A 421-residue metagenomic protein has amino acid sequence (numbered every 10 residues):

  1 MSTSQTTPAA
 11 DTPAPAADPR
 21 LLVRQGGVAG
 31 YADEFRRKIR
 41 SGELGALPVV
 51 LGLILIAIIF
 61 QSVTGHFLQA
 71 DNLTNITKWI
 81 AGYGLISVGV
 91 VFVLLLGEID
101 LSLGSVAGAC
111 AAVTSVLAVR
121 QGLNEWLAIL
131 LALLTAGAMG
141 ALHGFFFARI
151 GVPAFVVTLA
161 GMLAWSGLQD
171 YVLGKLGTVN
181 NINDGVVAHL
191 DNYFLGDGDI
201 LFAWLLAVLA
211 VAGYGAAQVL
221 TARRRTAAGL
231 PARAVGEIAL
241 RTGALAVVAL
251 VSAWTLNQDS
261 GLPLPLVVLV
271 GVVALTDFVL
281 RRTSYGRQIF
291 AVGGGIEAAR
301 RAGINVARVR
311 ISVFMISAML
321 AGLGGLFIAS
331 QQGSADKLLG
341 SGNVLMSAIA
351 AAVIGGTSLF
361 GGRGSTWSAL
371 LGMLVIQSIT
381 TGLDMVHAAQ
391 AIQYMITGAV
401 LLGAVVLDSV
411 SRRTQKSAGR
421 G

Functional and structural regions predicted by a protein language model:
S2-I56, G177, V211-G243, A249-V251 (+2 more regions): Cytosolic-side transmembrane-helix boundaries in multi-pass membrane proteins
P48-Q61, V90, S166-Q169, W204-V219 (+6 more regions): Hydrophobic core segments of alpha-helical transmembrane domains in multi-pass membrane transport and ion-translocation
I58-Q121, E125, H143-F155, A298 (+4 more regions): Single transmembrane alpha-helix segments in multi-pass membrane proteins
V63-N75, G174, S252-V267, D277-R281 (+2 more regions): Inter-helical junctions in multi-pass inner-membrane proteins, predominant in energy-converting antiporter-like
E98, F314-M395: Transmembrane alpha-helical segments in multi-pass inner-membrane proteins
G122-L163, L371-G372: Alpha-helical transmembrane segments within multi-pass membrane transporters and channels
M162, S166-L280, K337, S417-G421: Transmembrane helix-bundle core of multi-pass membrane transporters and related energy-transducing complexes
L220-G236, L275-F314: Membrane-helix/interface signature in polytopic inner-membrane proteins
